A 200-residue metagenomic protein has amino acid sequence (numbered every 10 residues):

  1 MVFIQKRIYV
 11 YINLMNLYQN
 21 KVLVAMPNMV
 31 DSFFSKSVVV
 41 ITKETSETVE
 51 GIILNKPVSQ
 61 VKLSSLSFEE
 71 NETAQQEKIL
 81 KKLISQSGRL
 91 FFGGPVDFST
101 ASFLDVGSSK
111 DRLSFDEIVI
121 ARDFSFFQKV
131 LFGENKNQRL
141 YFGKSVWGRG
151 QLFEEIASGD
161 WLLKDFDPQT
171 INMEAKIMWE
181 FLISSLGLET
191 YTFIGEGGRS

Functional and structural regions predicted by a protein language model:
M1-L14: N-terminal amphipathic/basic-hydrophobic helices that include classical n-h-c signal peptides and signal-anchor
L14-Y141, S145-S200: A short aromatic-anchored loop/beta-hairpin motif
